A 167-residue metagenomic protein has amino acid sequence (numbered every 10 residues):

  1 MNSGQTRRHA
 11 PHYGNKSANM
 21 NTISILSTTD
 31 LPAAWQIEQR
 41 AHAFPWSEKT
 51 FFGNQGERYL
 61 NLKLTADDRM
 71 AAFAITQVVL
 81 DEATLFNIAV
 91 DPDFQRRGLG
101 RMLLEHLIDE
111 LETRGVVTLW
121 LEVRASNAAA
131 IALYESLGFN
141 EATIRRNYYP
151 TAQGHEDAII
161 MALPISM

Functional and structural regions predicted by a protein language model:
M1-T29, I159, L163-M167: Conserved N-terminal entry element of GNAT/NAT acetyltransferase domains
N21, I25-R97, R101-H106, E110-R114 (+2 more regions): Acetyl-CoA-dependent GNAT
V90, R124-A125: Short amphipathic helical patch at the helix-1/turn junction of helix-turn-helix
L99, V116-L119, F139: Short phosphate-binding/catalytic loops that engage adenosine nucleotides
L104, N127-A130, N147-A152: Short glycine/proline-centered loop/turn elements that form peptide/ligand docking sites
W120-E122, N140-D157: Conserved catalytic-core motifs of GNAT/GCN5-like acyltransferases
Y134, F139, M161: Conserved active-site tyrosine of GNAT-family acetyltransferases
